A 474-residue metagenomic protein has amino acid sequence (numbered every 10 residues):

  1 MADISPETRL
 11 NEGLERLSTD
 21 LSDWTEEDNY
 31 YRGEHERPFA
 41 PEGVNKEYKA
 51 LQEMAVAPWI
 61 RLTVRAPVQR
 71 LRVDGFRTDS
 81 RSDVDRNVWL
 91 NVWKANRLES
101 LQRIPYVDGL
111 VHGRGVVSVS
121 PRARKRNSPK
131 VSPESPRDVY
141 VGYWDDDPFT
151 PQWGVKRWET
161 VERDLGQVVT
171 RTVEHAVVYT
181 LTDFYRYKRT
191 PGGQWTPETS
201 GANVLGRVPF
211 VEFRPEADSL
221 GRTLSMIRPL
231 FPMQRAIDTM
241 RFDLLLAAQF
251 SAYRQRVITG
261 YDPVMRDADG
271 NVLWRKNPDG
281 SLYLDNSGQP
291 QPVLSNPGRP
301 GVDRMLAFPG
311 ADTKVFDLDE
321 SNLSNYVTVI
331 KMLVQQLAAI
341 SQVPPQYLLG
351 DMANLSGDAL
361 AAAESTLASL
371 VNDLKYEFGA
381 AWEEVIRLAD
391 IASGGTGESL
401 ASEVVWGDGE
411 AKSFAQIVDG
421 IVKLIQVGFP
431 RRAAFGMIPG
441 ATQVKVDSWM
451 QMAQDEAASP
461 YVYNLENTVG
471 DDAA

Functional and structural regions predicted by a protein language model:
M1-E134, D138-Y140, W144, P148-F149 (+3 more regions): Extended, helix-rich architectural segments
V111, V116-L224: Extended, regular secondary-structure scaffolds
E198-A362, V404, G409, S413-A415: Extended, charged amphipathic alpha-helical segments
P232-R235, N325-M332, Q336, T366-S369 (+4 more regions): Generic recognition of stable, solvent-exposed alpha-helical segments in well-folded globular domains
Q336, I340-L400: C-terminal structural cap/anchor segments
S393-V427: Extended amphipathic alpha-helical segments with heptad-repeat/coiled-coil character used for oligomerization, fusion
A411, V418-S448: Membrane-proximal bilayer-interacting regions
I438-T468: Long, highly charged low-complexity segments enriched in Glu/Asp and Lys/Arg with interspersed Ser/Thr
